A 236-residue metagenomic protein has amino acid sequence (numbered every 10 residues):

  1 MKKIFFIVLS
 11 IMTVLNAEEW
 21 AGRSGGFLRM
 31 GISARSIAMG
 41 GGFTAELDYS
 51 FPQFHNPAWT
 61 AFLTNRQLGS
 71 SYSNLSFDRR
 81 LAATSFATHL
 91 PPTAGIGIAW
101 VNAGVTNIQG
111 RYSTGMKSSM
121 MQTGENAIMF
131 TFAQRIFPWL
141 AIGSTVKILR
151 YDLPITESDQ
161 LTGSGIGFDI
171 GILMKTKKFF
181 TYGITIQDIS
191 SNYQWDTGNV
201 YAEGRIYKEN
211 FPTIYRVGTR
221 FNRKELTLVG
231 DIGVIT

Functional and structural regions predicted by a protein language model:
M1-I4, P138: Positively charged n-region of N-terminal signal peptides that target proteins for export
I4-T13: Sec-dependent N-terminal signal peptides
M12-L15, A34, T60-L63: N-terminal processing/targeting junctions
E18-E46, N65-L68, S73, R80-T236: Outer-membrane beta-barrel porins/channels
F51-F62: N-terminal periplasmic accessory domains that precede and gate Gram-negative outer-membrane beta-barrel machines
